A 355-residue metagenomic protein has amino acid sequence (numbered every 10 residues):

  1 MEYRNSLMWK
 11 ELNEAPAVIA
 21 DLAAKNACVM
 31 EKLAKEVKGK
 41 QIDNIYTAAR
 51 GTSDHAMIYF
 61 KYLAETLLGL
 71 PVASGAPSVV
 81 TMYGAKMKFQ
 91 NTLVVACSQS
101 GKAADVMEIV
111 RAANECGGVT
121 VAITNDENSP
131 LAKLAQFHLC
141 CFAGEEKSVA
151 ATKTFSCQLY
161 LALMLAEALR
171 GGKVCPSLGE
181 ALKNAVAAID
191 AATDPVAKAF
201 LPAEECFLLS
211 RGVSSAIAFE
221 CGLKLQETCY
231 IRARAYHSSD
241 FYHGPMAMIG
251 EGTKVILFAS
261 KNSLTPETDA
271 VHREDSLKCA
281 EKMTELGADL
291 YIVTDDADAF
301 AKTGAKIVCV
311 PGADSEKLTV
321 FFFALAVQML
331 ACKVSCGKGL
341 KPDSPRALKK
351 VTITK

Functional and structural regions predicted by a protein language model:
M1, I19, Y59-Y62: Tryptophan-centered motif/residue detector
Y3-I42, F137-C141, E145-I256, K338-K355: Active-site phosphate/pyrophosphate-binding segments
K10-N13, S129, A324: Alpha-helix N-cap/helix-start motif at coil-to-helix transitions, marked by capping-box chemistry
E31, K38-K183, R211, G252 (+2 more regions): Glycine-rich phosphate-binding loops that contact phosphosugars or nucleotide phosphates
G312-K355: Peripheral docking tails and interdomain loops at the edges of cofactor- or intermediate-handling domains
